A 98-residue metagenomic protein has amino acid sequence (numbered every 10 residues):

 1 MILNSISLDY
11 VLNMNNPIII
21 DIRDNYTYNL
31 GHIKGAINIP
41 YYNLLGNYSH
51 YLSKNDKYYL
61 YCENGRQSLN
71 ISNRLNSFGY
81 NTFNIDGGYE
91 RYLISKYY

Functional and structural regions predicted by a protein language model:
M1-Y10, M14-P17, D24-K57, E63-Y98: Rhodanese-like catalytic fold shared by cysteine-dependent sulfurtransferases and DSP/PTP-type phosphatases
